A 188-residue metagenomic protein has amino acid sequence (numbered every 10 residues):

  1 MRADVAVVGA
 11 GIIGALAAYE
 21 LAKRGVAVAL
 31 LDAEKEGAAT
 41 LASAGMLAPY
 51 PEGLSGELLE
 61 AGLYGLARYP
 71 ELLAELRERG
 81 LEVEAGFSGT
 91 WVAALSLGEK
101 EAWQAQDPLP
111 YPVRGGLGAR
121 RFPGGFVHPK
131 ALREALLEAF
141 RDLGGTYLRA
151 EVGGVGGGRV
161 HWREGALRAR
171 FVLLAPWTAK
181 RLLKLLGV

Functional and structural regions predicted by a protein language model:
R2-A3, W162-F171: Core beta-strand elements of the Rossmann-like FAD/NAD(P) dinucleotide-binding domain in flavoenzyme oxidoreductases
A3-A29: N-terminal Rossmann-like FAD-binding beta1-loop-alpha1 element of flavoenzymes
I13, E36, A179: Conserved Rossmann-like nucleotide-cofactor binding loop
A22-A42: Glycine-rich FAD pyrophosphate-binding loop
G45-G118: Dinucleotide-binding Rossmann-like beta1-alpha1 core, especially the glycine-rich loop that anchors the ADP
E60-Y64, L97-G98, A119-E138: Short beta-strand to alpha-helix junction loop
T146-R159: A conserved short coil-to-beta-strand element within the FAD-binding core of flavoproteins
L174-V188: Flavin (primarily FAD) binding-site architecture
